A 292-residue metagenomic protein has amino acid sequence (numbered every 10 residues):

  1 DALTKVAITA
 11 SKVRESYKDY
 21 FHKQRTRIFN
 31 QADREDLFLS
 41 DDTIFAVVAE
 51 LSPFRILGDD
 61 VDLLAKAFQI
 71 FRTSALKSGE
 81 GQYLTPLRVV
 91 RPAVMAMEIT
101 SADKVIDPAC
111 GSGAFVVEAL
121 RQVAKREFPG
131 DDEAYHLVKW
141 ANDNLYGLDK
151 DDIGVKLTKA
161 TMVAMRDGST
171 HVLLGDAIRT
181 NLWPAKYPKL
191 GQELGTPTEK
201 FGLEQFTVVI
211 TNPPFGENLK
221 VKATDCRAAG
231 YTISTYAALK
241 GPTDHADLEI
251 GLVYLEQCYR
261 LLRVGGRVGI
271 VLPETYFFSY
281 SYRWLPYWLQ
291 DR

Functional and structural regions predicted by a protein language model:
D1-T73: Long recognition/docking surfaces used for binding and targeting
T43, G154, G202, I250-Y254 (+1 more regions): Helical mechanochemical/support elements of P-loop NTPase systems and associated helical scaffolds
F45, V61-A65, L87, R91 (+2 more regions): Non-catalytic, well-ordered alpha-helical scaffold segments
L57, G79-Y83, T243-L248: Short acidic-aromatic active-site loops that bind/stabilize oxyanions
L63-R88, V94-A96: Class I SAM-dependent transferase core
Q82-G195, K200, E204, V208-T211 (+5 more regions): Conserved S-adenosyl-L-methionine
P214-V253: Mobile active-site "lid"/loop adjacent to the S-adenosyl-L-methionine
K240-R292: Conserved Class I SAM-dependent methyltransferase catalytic core
